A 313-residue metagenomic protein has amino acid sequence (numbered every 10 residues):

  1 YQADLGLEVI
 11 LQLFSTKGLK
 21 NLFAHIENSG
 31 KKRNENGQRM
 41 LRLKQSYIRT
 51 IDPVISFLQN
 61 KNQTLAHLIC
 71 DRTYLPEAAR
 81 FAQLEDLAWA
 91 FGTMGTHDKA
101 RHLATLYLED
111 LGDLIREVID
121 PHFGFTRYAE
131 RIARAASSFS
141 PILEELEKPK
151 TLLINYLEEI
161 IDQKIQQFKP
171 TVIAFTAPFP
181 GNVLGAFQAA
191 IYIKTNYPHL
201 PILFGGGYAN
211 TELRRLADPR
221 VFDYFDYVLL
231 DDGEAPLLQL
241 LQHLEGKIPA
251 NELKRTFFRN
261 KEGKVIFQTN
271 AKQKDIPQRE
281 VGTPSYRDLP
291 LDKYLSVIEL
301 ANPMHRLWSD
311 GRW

Functional and structural regions predicted by a protein language model:
Y1-Y107, E117, F123-P277: Glycine-rich beta-alpha loop elements in corrinoid/cobalamin-binding modules across cobalamin-dependent enzymes
P284-W313: Radical SAM [4Fe-4S] cluster-binding motif and immediate context
